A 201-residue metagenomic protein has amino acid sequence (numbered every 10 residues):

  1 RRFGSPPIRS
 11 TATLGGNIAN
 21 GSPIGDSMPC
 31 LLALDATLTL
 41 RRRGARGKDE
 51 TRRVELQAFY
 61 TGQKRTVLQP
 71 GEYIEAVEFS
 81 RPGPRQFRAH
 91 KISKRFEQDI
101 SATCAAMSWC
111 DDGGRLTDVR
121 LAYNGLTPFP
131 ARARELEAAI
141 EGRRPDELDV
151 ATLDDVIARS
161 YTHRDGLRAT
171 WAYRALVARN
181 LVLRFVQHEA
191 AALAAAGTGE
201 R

Functional and structural regions predicted by a protein language model:
R1-R201: C-terminal structural segment of proteins
